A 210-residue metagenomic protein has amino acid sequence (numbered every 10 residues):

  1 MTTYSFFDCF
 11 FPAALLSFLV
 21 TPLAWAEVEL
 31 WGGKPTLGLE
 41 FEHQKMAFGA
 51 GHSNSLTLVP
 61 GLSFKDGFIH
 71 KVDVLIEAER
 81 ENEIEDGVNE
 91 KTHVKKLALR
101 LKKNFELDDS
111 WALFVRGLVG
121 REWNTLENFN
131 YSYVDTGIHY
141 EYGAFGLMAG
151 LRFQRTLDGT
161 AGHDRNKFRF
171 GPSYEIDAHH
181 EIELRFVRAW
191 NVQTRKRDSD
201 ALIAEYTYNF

Functional and structural regions predicted by a protein language model:
M1-T36, F68: Cleavable N-terminal export/targeting peptides
W25-E83: Short glycine/proline- and aromatic-enriched beta-strand/turn motifs that initiate or cap beta-hairpins
G33, A50-L58, K91-L97, N128-V134 (+2 more regions): Residues that define the transmembrane beta-barrel architecture of outer-membrane proteins
K34-L37, K65-V74, D108-V115, G143-A149 (+1 more regions): Repeated loop/turn-to-beta-strand initiation elements of outer-membrane beta-barrel proteins
F41-A47, I76-I84, K95, F105 (+6 more regions): Transmembrane beta-strands of outer-membrane beta-barrel pores
P60, H70-I76, L99-L101, I138 (+4 more regions): Membrane-embedded beta-strands that build the outer-membrane beta-barrel scaffold
L62-D66, L101-F105, W111, I138-Y142 (+3 more regions): Residue-level signature of outer-membrane beta-barrel architecture
Y174, R197-F210: Outer-membrane beta-barrel "beta-signal"
